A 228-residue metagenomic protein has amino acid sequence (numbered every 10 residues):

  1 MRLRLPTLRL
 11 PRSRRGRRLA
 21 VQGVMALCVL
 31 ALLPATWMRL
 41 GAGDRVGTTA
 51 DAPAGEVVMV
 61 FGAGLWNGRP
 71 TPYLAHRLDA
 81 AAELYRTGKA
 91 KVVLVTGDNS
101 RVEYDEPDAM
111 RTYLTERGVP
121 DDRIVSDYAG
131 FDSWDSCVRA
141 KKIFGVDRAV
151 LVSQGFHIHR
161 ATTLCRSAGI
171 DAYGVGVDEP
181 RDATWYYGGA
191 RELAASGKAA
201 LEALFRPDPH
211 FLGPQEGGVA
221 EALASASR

Functional and structural regions predicted by a protein language model:
R2-A52, L212-E216: N-terminal membrane-anchoring alpha-helices
R2-P6, W37-A190: A structural signal for short, hydrophobic/glycine-enriched beta-strand patches
R12-A20, D182, Y186, A190-L193: Structural motif marking the loop-to-transmembrane transition
A31-W37, M59, K198-F205: Residue-level signal for alpha-helical transmembrane segments in multi-pass membrane proteins
R101-E106, Y173, A195-E202, V219-A224: A general structural signal for short secondary-structure boundary/capping elements
G189-F211: A transmembrane-helix-recognition feature enriched in membrane-embedded lipid enzymes and envelope glyco-/phospholipid
P207-R228: Short linear elements at protein peripheries
